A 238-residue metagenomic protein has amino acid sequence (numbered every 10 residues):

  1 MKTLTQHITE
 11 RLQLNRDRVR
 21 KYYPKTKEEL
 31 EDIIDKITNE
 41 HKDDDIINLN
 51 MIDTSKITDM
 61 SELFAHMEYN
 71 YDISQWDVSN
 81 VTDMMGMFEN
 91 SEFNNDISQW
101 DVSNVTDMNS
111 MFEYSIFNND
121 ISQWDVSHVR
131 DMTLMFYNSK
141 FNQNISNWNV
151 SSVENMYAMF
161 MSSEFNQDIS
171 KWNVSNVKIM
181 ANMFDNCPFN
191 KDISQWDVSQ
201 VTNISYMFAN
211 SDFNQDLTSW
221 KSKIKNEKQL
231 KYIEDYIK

Functional and structural regions predicted by a protein language model:
K2-K238: Negatively charged
